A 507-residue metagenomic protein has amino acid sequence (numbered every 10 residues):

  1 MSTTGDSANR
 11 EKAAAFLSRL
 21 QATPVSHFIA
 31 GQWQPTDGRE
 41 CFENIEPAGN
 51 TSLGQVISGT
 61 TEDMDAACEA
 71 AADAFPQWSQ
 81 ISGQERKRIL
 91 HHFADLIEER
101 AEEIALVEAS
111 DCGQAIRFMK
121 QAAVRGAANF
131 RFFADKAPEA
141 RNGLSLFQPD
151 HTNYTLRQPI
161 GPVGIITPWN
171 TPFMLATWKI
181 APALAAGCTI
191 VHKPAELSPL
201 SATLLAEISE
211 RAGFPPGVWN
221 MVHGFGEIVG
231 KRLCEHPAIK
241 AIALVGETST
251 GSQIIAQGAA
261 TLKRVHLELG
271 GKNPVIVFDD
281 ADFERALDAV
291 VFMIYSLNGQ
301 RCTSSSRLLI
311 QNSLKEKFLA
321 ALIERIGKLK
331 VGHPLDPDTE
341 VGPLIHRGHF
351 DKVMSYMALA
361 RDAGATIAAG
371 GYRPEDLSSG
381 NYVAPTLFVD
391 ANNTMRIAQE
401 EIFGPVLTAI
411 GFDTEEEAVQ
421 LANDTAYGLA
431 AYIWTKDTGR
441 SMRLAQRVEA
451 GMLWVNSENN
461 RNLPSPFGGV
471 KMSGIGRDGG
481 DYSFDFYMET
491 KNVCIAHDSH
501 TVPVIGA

Functional and structural regions predicted by a protein language model:
M1-A48, Y372: Hydrophobic face of amphipathic alpha-helices that form TPR/SEL1-like repeat modules and related alpha-solenoid
N50, R86, E108, F130 (+9 more regions): Residue-level signal for inorganic ion chemistry
T51-A140, D150: Glycine-rich loop-to-alpha-helix module at the N-terminal edge of alpha/beta enzyme cores
T51-Q55, I239, I276, K330 (+4 more regions): Conserved C-terminal structural/oligomerization subdomain of aldehyde/semialdehyde dehydrogenase
S52-G59, A74-Q80, G164-I165, V275-F278 (+5 more regions): Short, well-ordered beta-strand elements within core beta-sheets of diverse protein domains
F75, S79, A94-A101, A105 (+18 more regions): Structural signal for hydrophobic packing residues in well-ordered secondary-structure cores of soluble enzyme domains
N142-R285, F412: Rossmann-like NAD(P) dinucleotide-binding subdomain of oxidoreductase/dehydrogenase enzymes
A241, S249-N392, V455, V502-G506: ALDH superfamily catalytic-core signature
